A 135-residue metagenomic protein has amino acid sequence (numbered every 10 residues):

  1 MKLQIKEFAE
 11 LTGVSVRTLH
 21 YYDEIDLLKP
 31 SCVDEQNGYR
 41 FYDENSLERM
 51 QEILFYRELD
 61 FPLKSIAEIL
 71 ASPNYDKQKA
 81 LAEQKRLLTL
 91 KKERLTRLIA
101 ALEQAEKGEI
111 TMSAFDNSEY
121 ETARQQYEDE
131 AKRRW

Functional and structural regions predicted by a protein language model:
M1-I69: Basic helix-turn-helix/winged-helix DNA-binding cores and closely related short helical interaction motifs
L54, A67-D129: Short, charged amphipathic alpha-helical surface segments
D129-W135: Domain-scale macromolecular recognition modules
